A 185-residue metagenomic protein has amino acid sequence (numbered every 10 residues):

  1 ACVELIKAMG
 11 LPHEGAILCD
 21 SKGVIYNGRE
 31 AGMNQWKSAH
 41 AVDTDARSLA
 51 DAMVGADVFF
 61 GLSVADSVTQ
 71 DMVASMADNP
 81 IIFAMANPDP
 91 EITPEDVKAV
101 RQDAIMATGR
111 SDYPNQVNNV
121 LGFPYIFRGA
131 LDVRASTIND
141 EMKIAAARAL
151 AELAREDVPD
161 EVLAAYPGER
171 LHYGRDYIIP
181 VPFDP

Functional and structural regions predicted by a protein language model:
A1-A8, D51, G55-V58, D71 (+5 more regions): Alpha-helical scaffold segments in soluble metabolic enzymes
A1-L5, Y26-G28, D66-D71, P90-T93 (+1 more regions): Short glycine/serine/threonine-rich phosphate/pyrophosphate-binding segments that cradle anionic phosphate groups
A1-V64: Glycine-rich phosphate/diphosphate-binding loop of Rossmann-like nucleotide-binding domains
G10-L11, G23, A50, G55-D57 (+9 more regions): Intrinsic disorder and flexible coil segments
A31, A74, N119-G122: Surface-exposed beta-strand edges and their flanking turn/coil or helix-capping segments
G32-N34, T69, N139, P159: Ser/Thr-centered flexible coil motifs
K37-I105, R110-D112: Rossmann-like adenosine-cofactor binding region
A84-F183: Adenosine-phosphate binding glycine-rich loop
